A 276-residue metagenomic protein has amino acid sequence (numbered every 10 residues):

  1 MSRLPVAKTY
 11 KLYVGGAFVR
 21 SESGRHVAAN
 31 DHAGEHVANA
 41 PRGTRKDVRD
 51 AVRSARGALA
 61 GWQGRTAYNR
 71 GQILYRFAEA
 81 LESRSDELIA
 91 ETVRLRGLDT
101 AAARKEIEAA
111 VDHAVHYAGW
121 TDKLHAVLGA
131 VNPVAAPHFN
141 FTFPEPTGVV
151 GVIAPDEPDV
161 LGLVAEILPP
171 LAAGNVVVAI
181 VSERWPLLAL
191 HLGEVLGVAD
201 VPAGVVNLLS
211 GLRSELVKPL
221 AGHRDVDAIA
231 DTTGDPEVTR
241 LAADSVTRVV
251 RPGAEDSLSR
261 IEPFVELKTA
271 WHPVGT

Functional and structural regions predicted by a protein language model:
M1-A136: N-terminal Rossmann-like NAD(P)+-binding subdomain of aldehyde/semialdehyde dehydrogenases
L12-V14, A28, A40-R49, L161 (+1 more regions): Histidine- and aromatic-rich ligand-binding microenvironments
R25, G119-P202: Conserved small-residue-rich beta-alpha loop and adjacent elements that most often cradle the phosphate/pyrophosphate
G43, L95, K105-A109, E183-L187 (+2 more regions): Short beta->alpha linker loops
E87, A109, A165-E166, H191 (+1 more regions): Short Gly/charged-rich anion-binding patches and loops
L98, N175, V205: Short glycine/serine/threonine/alanine-rich loop segments
P144-I153, A199-T276: Conserved NAD(P)+-binding/catalytic subdomain of aldehyde/semialdehyde dehydrogenases
